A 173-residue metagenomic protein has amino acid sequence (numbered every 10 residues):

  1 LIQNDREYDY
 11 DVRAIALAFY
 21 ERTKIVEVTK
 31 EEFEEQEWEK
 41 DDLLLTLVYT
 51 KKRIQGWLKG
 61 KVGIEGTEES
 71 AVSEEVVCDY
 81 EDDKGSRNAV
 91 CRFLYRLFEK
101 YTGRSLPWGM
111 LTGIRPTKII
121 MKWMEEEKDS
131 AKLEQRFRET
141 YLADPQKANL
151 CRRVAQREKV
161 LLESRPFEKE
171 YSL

Functional and structural regions predicted by a protein language model:
L1-K100, R104-P107, K122: A short, structured N-terminal alpha-helical element that caps or precedes a catalytic domain
I2-D5, G113, E127, L173: Glycine-centered flexibility motif
E35-K40, L111-E125, E139: SAM-dependent transferase fold signal centered on methyltransferase-like domains, encompassing both Class I
T102-S105, E125-E126, S130-L173: N-terminal [4Fe-4S]-dependent radical SAM core
